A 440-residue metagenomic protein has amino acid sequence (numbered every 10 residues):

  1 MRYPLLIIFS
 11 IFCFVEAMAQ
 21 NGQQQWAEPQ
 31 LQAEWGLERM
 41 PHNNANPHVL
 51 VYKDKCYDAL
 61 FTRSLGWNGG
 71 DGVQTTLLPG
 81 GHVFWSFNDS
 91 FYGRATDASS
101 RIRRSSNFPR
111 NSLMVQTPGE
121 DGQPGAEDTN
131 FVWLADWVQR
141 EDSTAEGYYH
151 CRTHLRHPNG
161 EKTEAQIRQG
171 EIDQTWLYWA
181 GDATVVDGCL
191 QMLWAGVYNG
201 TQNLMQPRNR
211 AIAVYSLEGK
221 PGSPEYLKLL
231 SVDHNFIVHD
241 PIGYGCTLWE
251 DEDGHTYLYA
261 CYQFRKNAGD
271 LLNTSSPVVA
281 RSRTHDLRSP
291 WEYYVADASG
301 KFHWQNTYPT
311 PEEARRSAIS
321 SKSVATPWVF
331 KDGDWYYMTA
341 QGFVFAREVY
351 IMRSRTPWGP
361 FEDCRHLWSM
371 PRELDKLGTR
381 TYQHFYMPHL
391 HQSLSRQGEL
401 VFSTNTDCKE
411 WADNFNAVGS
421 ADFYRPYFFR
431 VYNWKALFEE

Functional and structural regions predicted by a protein language model:
M1-Q23: Bacterial Sec-dependent N-terminal signal peptides
C13-V15, D71, S275, Y350 (+1 more regions): Generic detector of short, well-ordered, non-transmembrane alpha-helical segments enriched in hydrophobic residues
N21-G66, L77-W176, V185-V238, E252-V324 (+3 more regions): Beta-rich carbohydrate-recognition and catalytic domains
G69-D71, L177-A180, I242-Y244, S323-A325 (+1 more regions): Beta-rich catalytic cores
T75, A183, C246-L248, P327-V329 (+1 more regions): Hydrophobic core register within WD40 beta-propeller blades
